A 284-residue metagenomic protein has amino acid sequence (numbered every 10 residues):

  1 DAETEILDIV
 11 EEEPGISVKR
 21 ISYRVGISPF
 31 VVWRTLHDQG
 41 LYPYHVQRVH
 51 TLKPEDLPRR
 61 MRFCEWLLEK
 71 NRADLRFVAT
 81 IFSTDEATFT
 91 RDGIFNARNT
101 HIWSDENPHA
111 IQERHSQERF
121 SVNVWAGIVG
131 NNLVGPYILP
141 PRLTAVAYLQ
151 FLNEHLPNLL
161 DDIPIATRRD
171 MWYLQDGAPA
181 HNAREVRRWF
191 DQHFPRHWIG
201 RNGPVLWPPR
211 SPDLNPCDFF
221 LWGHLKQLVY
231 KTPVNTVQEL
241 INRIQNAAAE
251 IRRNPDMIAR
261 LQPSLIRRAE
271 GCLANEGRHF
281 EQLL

Functional and structural regions predicted by a protein language model:
D1, K53-E55, Q175-G177, A183-E185 (+2 more regions): RNase H-like two-metal-ion nuclease catalytic core shared by retroviral integrases and related mobile-element nucleases
D1-H37, M61-V78, A249: A short, amphipathic alpha-helix used for macromolecular contacts
E11, Y148-W172: Short, basic/hydrophobic alpha-helical segments
P43-P58: Short Lys/Arg-enriched helix C-cap and helix-to-coil transition segments that create basic nucleic-acid-contact patches
L57-P157: Extended, low-complexity cationic-aromatic segments
F77-I81, A87, P216-L284: C-terminal anion-handling pockets and recognition modules
R188, Q192-R196: Retroviral integrase
